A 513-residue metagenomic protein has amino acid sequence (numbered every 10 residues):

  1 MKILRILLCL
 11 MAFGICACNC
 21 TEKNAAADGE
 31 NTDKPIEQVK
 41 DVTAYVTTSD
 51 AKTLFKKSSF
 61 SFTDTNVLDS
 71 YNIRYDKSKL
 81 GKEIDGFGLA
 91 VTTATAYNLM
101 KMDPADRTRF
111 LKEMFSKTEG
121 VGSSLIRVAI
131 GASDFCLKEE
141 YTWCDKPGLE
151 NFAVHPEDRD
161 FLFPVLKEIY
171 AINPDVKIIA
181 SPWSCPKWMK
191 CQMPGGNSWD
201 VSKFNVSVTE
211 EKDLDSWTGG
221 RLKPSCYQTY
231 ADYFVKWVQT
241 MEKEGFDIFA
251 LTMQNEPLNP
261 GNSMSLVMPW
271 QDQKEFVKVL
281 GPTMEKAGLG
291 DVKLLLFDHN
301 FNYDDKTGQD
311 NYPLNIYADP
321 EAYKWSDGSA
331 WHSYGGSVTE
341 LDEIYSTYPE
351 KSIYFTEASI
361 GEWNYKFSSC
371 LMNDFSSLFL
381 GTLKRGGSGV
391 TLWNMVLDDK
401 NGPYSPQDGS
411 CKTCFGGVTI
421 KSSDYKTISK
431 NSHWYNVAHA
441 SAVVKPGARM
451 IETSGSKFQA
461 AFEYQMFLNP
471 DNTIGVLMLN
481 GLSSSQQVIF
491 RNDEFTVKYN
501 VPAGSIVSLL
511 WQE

Functional and structural regions predicted by a protein language model:
M1-P35: Bacterial Sec-dependent N-terminal signal peptides
L54-I248, K274, K278: N-terminal catalytic cores of secreted or lumenal carbohydrate-active enzymes
D85-T93, S124-A129, D134, K177-S181 (+6 more regions): Structural recognition of the beta-strand scaffold that forms the well-ordered cores of secreted hydrolase catalytic
T92-Y97, G131-F135, S184-W188, N255-P260 (+5 more regions): Solvent-exposed loop/turn segments at secondary-structure junctions within structured extracellular/periplasmic domains
T229-A250, P257-W363: Active-site neighborhood of glycoside hydrolase catalytic domains
S352-A438, E452-S454: Aromatic/acidic polysaccharide-binding cleft in carbohydrate-active enzymes
A442-V443, T453-D493, G504: Carbohydrate-binding surface patches
V501-E513: C-terminal beta-strand-rich structural cap/linker in extracellular carbohydrate-active enzymes
